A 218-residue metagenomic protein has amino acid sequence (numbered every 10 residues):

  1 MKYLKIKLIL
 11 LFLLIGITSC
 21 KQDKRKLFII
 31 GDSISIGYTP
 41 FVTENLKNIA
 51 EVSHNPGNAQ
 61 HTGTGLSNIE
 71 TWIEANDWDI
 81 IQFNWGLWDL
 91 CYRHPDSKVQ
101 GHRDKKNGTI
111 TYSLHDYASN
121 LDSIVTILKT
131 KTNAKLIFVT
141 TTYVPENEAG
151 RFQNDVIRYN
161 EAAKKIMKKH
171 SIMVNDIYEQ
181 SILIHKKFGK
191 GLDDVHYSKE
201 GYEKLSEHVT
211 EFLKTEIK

Functional and structural regions predicted by a protein language model:
M1-K24: Bacterial Sec-dependent N-terminal signal peptides
M1-K7, V42, N48-I49, H94 (+2 more regions): Serine/threonine-rich low-complexity intrinsically disordered regions
C20-I81, E203-K204: Serine-esterase "nucleophile elbow" of acetyl-processing enzymes
Q22-D23, T64-K218: Alpha-helical cap/lid subdomain in secreted, periplasmic, or secretory-pathway luminal O-acyl-processing enzymes
